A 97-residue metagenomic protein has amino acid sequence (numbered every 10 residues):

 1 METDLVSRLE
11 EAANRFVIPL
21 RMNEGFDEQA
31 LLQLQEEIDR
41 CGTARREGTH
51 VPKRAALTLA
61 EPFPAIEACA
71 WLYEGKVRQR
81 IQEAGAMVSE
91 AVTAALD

Functional and structural regions predicted by a protein language model:
M1-Q35: Short terminal alpha-helical segments
D4, R8, Q33, E37-R40 (+3 more regions): Charged, amphipathic alpha-helical oligomerization/scaffolding segments
R8-E11, R15-I18, H50, R54 (+3 more regions): Residue-level signal for well-ordered alpha-helical segments
F16-N23, C41, R45, C69-Y73 (+1 more regions): Secondary-structure edge/capping motif, primarily at the C-terminal ends of alpha-helices and the immediately following
L20-D27, G48, P52, E74 (+1 more regions): Alpha-helical rod/repeat scaffolding segments in eukaryotic adaptors/tethers and long-chain four-helix cytokines
D39-K53: Short, solvent-exposed, charged loop/turn and helix-capping segments that join or cap alpha-helices on peripheral
T58-D97: Amphipathic alpha-helical binding modules
